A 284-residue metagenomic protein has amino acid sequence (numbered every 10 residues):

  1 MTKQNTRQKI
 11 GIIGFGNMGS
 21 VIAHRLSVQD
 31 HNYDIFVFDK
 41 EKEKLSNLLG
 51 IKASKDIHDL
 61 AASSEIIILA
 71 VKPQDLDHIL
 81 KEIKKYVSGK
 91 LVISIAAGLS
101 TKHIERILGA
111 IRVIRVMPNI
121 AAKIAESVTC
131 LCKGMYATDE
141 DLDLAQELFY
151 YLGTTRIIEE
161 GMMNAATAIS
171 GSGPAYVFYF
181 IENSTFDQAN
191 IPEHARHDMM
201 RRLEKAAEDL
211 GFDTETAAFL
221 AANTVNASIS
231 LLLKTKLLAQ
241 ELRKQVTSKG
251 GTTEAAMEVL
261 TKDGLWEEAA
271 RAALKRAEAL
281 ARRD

Functional and structural regions predicted by a protein language model:
T2-K9, S20-Q29, V37: Hydrophobic, well-ordered beta-alpha structural blocks that scaffold small-molecule cofactor pockets
T2-R7, E204-E208, F212-D284: NAD(P)-dependent Rossmann-like dehydrogenase/reductase catalytic/cofactor-binding core
F15-G16: Glycine-rich Rossmann-fold phosphate-binding loop(s) that bind the pyrophosphate of adenine dinucleotide cofactors
I22-R25, E43-L49, D56-L131, M135 (+1 more regions): Rossmann-like NAD(P)(H) cofactor-binding subdomain of soluble oxidoreductases
D30-L48: NAD(P)-binding Rossmann-fold cofactor-contacting core
H103, I107-R112, V128-A166, A175-L233 (+1 more regions): Internal alpha-helical scaffold of NAD(P)-dependent oxidoreductase catalytic cores
P118-A122, T167-V177: Glycine/serine-rich anion-binding loops at beta->alpha junctions that coordinate negatively charged ligand groups
